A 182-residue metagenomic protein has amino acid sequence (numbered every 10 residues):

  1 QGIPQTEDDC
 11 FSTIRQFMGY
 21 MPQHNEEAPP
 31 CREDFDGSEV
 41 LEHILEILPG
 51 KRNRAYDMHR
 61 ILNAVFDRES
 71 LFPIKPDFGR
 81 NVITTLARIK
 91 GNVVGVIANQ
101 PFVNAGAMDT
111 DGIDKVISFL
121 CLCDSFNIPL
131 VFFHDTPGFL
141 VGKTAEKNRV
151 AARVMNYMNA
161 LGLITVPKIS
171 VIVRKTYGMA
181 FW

Functional and structural regions predicted by a protein language model:
Q1-W182: Ligand-binding clefts of soluble mixed alpha/beta catalytic domains
